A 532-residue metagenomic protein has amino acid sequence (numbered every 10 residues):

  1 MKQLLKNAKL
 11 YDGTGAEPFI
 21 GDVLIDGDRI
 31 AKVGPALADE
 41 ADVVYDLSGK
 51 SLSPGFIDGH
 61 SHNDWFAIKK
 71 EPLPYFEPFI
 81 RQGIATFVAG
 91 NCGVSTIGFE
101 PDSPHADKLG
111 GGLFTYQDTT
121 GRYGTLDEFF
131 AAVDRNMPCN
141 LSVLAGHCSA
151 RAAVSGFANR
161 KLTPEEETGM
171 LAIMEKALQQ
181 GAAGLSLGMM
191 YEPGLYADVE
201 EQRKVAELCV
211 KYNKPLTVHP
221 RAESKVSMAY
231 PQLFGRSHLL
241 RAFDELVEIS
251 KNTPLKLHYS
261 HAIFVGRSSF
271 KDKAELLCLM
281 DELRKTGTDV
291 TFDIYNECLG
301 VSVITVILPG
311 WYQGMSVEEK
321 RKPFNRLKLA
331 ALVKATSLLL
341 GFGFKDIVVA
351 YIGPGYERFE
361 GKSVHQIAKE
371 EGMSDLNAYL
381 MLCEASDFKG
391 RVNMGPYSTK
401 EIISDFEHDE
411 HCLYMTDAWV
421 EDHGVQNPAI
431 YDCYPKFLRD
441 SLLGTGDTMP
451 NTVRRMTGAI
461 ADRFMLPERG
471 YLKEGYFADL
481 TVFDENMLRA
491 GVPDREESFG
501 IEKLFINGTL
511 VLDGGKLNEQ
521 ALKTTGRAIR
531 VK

Functional and structural regions predicted by a protein language model:
M1-D39, S48, T452, D462 (+2 more regions): N-terminal metal-binding scaffold of metallo-dependent hydrolase/deaminase domains
Q3-L5, A38-G90, I506, V531-K532: Replace "His-x-His-based motif
A8, V23, D28, G49 (+12 more regions): Divalent metal-coordination and catalytic microenvironments
G59-K70, S155-T168, G194-Y196, Q232-S237: Active-site mouth loops of central-metabolism enzymes
K69-G184, N213-K214, T288: Divalent-metal coordination cores built from histidine and acidic residues
V133, P138-F157, K161-P164, I173-Y191 (+4 more regions): Active-site neighborhoods of metal-dependent hydrolases
A183-A242: Divalent metal-binding pocket/active-site signature
V317-R326, S404-H411, T416-D417, D422 (+3 more regions): C-terminal cap of metal-dependent C-N hydrolases
